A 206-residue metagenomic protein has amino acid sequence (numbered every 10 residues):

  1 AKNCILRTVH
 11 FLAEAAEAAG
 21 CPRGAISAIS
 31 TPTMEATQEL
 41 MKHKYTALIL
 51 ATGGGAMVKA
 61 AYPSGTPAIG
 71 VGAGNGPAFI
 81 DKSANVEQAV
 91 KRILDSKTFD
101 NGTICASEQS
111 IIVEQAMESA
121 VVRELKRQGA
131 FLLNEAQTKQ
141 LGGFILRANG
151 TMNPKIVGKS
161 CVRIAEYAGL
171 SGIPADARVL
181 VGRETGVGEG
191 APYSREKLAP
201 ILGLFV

Functional and structural regions predicted by a protein language model:
A1-Q88: Rossmann-like NAD(P) dinucleotide-binding subdomain of oxidoreductase/dehydrogenase enzymes
A15, V58-G188: ALDH superfamily catalytic-core signature
A18-C21, L170-I173, S194-R195: Short, conserved catalytic or adaptor-binding loops enriched in Gly and charged residues
I26, I49, E114, I164 (+1 more regions): Residue-level signal for inorganic ion chemistry
K44-T46, A148, I201: Short, contiguous strand/loop micro-motifs
G72-A73, K197-A199: Glycine/charged-rich beta-loop-alpha catalytic/anionic-binding loops adjacent to active sites
S110-V113, L198-V206: Short, well-ordered beta-strand elements within core beta-sheets of diverse protein domains
V157, S194-K197: Hydrophobic alpha-helical segments and helix-packing faces
